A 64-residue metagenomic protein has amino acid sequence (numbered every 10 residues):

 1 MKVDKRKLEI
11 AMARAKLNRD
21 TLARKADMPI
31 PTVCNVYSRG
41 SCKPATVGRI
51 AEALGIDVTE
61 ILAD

Functional and structural regions predicted by a protein language model:
M1-D20: A short, Lys/Arg-rich alpha-helix, primarily the initiator
E9, C34-N35, G48, L62: Key DNA-contacting residues within the recognition helix of helix-turn-helix
M12, A23, A51: The alpha-helix within a helix-turn-helix
M28-C42: Recognition helix of helix-turn-helix/homeodomain-like DNA-binding domains that insert into the DNA major groove
R39-E52: Short, basic-rich loop-to-helix N-cap that marks the start of a DNA-contacting helix
G55-D64: Short C-terminal boundary/hinge segments that cap the last helix of small helical domains
